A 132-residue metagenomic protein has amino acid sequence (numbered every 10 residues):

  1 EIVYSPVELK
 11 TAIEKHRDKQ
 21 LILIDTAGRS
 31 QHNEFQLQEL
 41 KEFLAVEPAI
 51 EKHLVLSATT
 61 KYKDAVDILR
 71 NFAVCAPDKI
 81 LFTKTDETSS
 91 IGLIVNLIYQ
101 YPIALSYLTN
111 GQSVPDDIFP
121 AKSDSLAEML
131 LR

Functional and structural regions predicted by a protein language model:
E1-L9, I13-Q36: Switch II (G3) loop of P-loop NTPases
V7-E8, G28-Q31, A58-Y62, T85-S89 (+1 more regions): Conserved nucleotide-binding/hydrolysis micro-motifs of P-loop NTPases
D18-L21, F35-T60: Inter-motif core of Ras-like GTPase G domains
Q31-E39, D64-V66, S90-L93: Conserved ATPase-coupling elements of RecA-like P-loop NTPase cores
L40-K41, L69-A73, V95-Q100, S123-D124: Short, solvent-exposed amphipathic alpha-helical segments in soluble enzyme and RNA/protein-processing domains
A49-L56, A73-T88, G92-P115: Conserved beta-strand/loop subsegment of P-loop NTPase cores
A58, A65, D124: Short, flexible helix-loop junctions that flank or precede catalytic/ligand sites
L105-S106, N110-R132: Conserved phosphate-handling catalytic cores of large alpha/beta enzymes
